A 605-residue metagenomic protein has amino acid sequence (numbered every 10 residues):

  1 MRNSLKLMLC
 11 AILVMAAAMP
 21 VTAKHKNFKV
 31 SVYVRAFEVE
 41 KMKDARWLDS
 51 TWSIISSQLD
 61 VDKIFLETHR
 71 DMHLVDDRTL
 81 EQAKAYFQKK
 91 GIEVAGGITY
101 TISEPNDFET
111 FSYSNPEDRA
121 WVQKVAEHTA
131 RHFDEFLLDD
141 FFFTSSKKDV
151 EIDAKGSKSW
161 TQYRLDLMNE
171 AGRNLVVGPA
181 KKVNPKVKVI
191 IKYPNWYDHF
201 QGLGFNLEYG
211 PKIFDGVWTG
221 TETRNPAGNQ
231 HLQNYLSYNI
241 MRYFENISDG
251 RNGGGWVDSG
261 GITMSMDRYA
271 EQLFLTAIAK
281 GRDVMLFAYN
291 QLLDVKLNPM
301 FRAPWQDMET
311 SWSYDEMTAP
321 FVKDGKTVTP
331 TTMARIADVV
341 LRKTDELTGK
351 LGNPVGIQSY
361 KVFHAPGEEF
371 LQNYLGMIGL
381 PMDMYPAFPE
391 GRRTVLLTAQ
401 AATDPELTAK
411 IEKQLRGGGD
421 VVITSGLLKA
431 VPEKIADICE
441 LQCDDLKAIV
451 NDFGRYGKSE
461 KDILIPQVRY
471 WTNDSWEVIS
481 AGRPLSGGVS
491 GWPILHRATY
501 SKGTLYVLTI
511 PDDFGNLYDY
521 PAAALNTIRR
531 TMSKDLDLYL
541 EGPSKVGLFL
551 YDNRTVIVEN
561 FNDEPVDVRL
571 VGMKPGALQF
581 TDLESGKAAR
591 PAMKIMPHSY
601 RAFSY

Functional and structural regions predicted by a protein language model:
M1-L9: Bacterial N-terminal signal peptides that target proteins for export
M8-A16: Bacterial N-terminal signal peptides
A18-A23: Boundary at the C-terminal end of the N-terminal hydrophobic targeting segment
H25-S50, L80-K89, E93-D134, D140 (+3 more regions): Active-site-adjacent "subsite" loops/lids of carbohydrate-active enzymes
Y33-E38, E67-R70, I98-T99, D139-F142 (+11 more regions): Structural motif
A45-S53, L371-R392, A399-A402: A short, well-structured beta->alpha microelement
D62, D107-T110, A126, D134 (+11 more regions): Hydrophobic targeting/anchoring helices
P386, T398-Y605: A conserved amphipathic helix/loop scaffold that creates a polar/acidic microenvironment used either to coordinate
